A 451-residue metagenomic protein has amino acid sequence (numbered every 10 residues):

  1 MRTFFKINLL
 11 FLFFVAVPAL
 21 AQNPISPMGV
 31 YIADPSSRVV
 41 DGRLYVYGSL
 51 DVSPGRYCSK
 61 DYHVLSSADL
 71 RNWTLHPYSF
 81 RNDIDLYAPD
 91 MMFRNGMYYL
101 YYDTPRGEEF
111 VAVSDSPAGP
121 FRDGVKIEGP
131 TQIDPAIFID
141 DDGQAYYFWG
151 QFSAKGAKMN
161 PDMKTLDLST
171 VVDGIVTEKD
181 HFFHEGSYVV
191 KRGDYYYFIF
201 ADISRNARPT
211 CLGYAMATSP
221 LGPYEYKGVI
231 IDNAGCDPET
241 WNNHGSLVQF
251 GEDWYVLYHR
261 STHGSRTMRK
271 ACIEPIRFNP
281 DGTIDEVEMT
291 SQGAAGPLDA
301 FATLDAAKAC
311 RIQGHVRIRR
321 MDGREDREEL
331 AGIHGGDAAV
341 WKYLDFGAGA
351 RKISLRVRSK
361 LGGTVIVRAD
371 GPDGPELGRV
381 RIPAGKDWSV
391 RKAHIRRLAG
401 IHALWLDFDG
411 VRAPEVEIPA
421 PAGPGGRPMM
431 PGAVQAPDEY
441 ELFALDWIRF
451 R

Functional and structural regions predicted by a protein language model:
M1-I7: Positively charged n-region of N-terminal signal peptides that target proteins for export
F4, L12, G432-A433: Absolute N-terminal positional cue centered near the fourth residue
I7-P18: Bacterial N-terminal signal peptides
L20-R451: Carbohydrate-active catalytic/glycan-binding domains of CAZyme proteins, especially the secreted or lumenal ectodomains
